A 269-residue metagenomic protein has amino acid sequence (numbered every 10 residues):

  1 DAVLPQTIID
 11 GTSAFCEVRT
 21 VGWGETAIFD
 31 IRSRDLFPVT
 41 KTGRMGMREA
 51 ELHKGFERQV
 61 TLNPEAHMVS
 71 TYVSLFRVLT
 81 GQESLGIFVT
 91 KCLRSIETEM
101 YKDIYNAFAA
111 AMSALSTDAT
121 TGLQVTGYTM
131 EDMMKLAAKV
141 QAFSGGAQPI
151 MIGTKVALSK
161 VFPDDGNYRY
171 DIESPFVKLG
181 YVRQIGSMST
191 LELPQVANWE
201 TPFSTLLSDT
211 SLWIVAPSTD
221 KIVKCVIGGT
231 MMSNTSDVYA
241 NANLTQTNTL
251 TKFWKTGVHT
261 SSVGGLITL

Functional and structural regions predicted by a protein language model:
D1-H67: Assembly/oligomerization interface modules of large self-assembling protein complexes
D1-T7, I96, M100, W213-I214: Conserved short hydrophobic patches within well-ordered secondary structure
V3-F15, K102, D118-L123, Y239: Short glycine-rich, low-complexity/disordered patches
E65-V69, A147, L244-Q246: Residues at beta-strand starts and edge strands
A66-S144: Alpha-helical scaffold segments that mediate packing/assembly in large oligomeric complexes
T98, K102, A157-S159, T256: Short loop/turn segments at secondary-structure transitions that flank enzyme active sites
S113-M188: Extended, solvent-exposed, turn-rich assembly/linker loops in the middle of proteins
D164-L269: Sequence/fold signature of self-assembling virion shell proteins
